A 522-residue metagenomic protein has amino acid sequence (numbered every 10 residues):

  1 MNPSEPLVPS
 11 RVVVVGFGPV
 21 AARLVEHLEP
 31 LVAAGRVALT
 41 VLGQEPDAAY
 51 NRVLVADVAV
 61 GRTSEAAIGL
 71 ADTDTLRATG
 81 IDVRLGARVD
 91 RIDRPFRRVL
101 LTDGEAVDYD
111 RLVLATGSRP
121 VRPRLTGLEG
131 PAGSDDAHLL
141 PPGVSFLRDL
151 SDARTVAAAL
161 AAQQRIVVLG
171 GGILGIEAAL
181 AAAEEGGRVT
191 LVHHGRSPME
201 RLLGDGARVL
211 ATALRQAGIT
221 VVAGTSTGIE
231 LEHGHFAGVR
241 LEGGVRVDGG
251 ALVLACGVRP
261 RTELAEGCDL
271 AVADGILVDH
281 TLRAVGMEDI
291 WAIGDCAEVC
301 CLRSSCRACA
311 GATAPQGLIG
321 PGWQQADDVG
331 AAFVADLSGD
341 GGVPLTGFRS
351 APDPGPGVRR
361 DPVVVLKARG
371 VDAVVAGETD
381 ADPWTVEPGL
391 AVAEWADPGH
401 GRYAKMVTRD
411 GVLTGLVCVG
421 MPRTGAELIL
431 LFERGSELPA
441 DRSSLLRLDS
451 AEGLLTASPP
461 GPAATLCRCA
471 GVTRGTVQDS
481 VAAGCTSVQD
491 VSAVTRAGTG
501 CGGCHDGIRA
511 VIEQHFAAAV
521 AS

Functional and structural regions predicted by a protein language model:
M1-S10, V15, L70-R165, R240-E242 (+3 more regions): FAD-binding core/adjacent interface of flavoenzyme oxidoreductases
N2-D82, A179-L202: Beta1-alpha1 glycine-rich phosphate/pyrophosphate-binding loop at the start of Rossmann-like nucleotide-binding domains
L7-R11, C296-A426, G453-G475, V520-S522: Mid-to-C-terminal Rossmann-like scaffold of FAD/NAD(P)H-dependent oxidoreductases
G16-P19, Q44, R148-D149, L169-L174: Glycine-rich Rossmann-fold phosphate-binding loop(s) that bind the pyrophosphate of adenine dinucleotide cofactors
A38, R77-L100, V107, E184-H280 (+1 more regions): A Rossmann-like FAD-binding core segment of flavoenzymes
A132, A137-Q163, H235-R240, R246-D328 (+3 more regions): FAD-site-proximal beta/loop scaffold in flavoenzymes
G453-A464, A482-T499: Immediate flanking context of iron-sulfur cluster ligation sites
A463-V477, A493-A510: Local cysteine-cluster metal-coordination motifs and their immediate loop/turn environment, predominantly Fe-S cluster
